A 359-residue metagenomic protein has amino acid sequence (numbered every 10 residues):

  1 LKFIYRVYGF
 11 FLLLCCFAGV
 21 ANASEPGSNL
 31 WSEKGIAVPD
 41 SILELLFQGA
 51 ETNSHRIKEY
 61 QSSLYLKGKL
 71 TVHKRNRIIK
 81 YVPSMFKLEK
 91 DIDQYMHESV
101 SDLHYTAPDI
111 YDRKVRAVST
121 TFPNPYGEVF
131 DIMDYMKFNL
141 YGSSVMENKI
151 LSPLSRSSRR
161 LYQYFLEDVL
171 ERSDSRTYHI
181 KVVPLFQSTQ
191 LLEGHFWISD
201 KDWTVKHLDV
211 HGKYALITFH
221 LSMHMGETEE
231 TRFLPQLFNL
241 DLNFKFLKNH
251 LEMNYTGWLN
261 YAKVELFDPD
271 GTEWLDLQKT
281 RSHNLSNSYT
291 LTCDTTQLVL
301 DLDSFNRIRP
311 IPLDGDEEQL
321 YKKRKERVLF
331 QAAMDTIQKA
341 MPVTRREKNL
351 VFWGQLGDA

Functional and structural regions predicted by a protein language model:
L1-I36: Bacterial Sec-dependent N-terminal signal peptides
E25-T177, V183-L192, Y255-A359: Structured extracytoplasmic
D40, S188-Q190, Y214-S222, L251-N254: Amphipathic hydrophobic-ligand
Q48, G194, D200, L221-T231: Extended lipid/amphipathic-ligand handling interfaces
K181, H195-W197, L208-H211: Predominantly transmembrane beta-strands of Gram-negative outer membrane beta-barrel pores used for transport
L191, D200, T204-H207: Surface-exposed extracellular loop regions of Gram-negative outer-membrane beta-barrel proteins
L208, Q236-F238: Beta-strand-dense domains in secreted/periplasmic systems and polymorphic toxin scaffolds
D241-G257: Outer-membrane beta-barrel translocator/channel fold
